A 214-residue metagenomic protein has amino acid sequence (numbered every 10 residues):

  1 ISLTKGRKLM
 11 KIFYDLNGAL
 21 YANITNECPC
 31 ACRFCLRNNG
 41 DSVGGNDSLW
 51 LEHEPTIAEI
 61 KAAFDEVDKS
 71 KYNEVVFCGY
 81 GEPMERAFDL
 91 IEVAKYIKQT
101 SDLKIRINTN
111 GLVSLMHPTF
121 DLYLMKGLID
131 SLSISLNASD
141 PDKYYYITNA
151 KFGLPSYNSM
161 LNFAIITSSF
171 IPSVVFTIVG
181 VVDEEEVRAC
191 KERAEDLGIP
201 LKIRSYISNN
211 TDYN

Functional and structural regions predicted by a protein language model:
I1-L9: Short, Lys/Arg-enriched N-terminal segments with co-localized hydrophobic residues within the first ~10-30 amino acids
M10-T56: Canonical Radical SAM [4Fe-4S] cluster-binding loop centered on the CxxxCxxC motif and its immediate flanking residues
A22, V75-F77, Y144: Generic structural signal for conserved hydrophobic packing positions in ordered secondary structure
N38-V76, F88: Conserved alpha-helical substructure of the radical SAM core
F77-C78, K98: Long, hydrophobic N-terminal alpha-helical segment
P83-Y213: Conserved AdoMet/S-adenosylmethionine-binding subsite of the radical SAM
